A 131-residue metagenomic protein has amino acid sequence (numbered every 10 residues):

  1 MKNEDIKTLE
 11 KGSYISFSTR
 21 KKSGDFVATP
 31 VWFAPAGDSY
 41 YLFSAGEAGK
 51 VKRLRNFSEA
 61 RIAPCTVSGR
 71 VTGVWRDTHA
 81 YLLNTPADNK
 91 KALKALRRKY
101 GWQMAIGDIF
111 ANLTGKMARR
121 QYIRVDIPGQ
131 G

Functional and structural regions predicted by a protein language model:
M1-K7, S39-G49: Short charge-dense sequence patches
M1-S16, R70: Extreme N-terminal tail/first-helix region
E4, T19-S23, D108-L113: Short helix-to-loop capping/linker segments positioned immediately adjacent to catalytic or ligand/cofactor-binding
G12-G46, I62-P64, V74-R76: Short beta-strand segments
E47-G131: Short, structured beta-strand-loop surface elements
